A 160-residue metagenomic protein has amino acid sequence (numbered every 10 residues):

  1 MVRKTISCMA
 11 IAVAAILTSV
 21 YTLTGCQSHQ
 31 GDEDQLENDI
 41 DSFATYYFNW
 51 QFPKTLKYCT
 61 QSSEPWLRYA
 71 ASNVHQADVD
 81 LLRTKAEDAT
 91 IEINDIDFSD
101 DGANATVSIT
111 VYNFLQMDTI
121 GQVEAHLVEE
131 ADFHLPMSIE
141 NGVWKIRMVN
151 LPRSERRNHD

Functional and structural regions predicted by a protein language model:
V2-A12: Bacterial N-terminal signal peptides that target proteins for export
I6, H29, A71-H75: Intrinsic-disorder-associated interaction segments
A10-Y21: Bacterial N-terminal signal peptides
Y21-N49, K57: Short, low-complexity N-terminal intrinsically disordered segments enriched in polar/charged residues
E37, F52-F114: Short solvent-exposed beta->alpha transition segments
N38, S42-F48, F52, D78 (+3 more regions): Repeat-unit-sized solenoid/scaffold elements
F98-D160: Exposed beta-sheet edge and beta->alpha loop/turn motif
